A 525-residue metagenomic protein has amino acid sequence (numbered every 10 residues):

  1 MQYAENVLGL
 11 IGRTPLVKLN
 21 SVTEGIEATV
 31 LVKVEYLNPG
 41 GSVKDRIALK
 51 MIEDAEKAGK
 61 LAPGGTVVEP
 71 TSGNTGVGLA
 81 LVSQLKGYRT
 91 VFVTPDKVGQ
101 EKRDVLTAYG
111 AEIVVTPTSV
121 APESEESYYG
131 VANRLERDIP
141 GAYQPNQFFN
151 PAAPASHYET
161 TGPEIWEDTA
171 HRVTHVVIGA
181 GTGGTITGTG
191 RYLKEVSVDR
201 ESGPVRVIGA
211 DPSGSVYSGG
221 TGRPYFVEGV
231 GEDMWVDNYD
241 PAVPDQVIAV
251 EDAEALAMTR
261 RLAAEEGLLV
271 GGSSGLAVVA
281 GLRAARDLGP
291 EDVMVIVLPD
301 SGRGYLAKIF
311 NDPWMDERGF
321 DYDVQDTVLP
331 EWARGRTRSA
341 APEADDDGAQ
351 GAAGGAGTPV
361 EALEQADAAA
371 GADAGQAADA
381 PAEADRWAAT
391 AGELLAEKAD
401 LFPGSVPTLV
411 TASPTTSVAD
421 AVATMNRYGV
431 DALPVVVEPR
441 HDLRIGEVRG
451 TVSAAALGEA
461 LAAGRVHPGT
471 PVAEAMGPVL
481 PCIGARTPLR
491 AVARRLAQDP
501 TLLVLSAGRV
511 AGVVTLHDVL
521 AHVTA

Functional and structural regions predicted by a protein language model:
M1-G392: PLP-dependent amino-acid enzyme catalytic core
R13, A454, G477, A507 (+1 more regions): ATP/adenylate-binding site constellation spanning eukaryotic-like Ser/Thr protein kinases, ABC-transporter
V243, P359-E364, D385-L409, P468-L480: Bateman (tandem CBS) regulatory domains
V410-V430, V435-P439, L461, P481-P500 (+2 more regions): The conserved cystathionine-beta-synthase
R449-L457, L502, A511-V519: Short hydrophobic beta-strand motif reused across regulatory alpha/beta modules
A454-A473, H517-A525: A short, polar/charged loop-to-alpha-helix boundary motif
